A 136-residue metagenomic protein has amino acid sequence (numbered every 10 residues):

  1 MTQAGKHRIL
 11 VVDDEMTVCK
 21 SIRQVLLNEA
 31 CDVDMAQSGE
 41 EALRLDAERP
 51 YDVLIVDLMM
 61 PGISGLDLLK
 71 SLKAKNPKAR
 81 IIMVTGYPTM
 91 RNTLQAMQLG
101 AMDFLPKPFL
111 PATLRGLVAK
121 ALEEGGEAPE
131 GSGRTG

Functional and structural regions predicted by a protein language model:
E15, L58-M59, R80: The short loop immediately C-terminal to the conserved phospho-acceptor aspartate in CheY-like receiver
M16-D34, A121: Two-component/phosphorelay signaling modules centered on CheY-like receiver
C19, P61, T89: The feature encodes the CheY-like receiver
Q37-E41, S64-D67: Acidic catalytic/metal-coordinating carboxylates
R44, L66-K78: Short amphipathic alpha-helix used as the core "switch/output" element in two-component signaling
F109-V118: C-terminal output helix
